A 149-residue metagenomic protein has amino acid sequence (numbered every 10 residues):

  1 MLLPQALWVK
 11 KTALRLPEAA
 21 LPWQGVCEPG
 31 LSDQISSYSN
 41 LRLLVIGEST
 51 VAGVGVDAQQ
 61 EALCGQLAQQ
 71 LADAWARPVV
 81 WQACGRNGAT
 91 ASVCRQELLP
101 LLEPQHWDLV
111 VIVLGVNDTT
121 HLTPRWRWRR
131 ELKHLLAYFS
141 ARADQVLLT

Functional and structural regions predicted by a protein language model:
M1-L44, V56-D57, D73-W75: N-terminal secretory targeting modules
Y38, P104-Q105, S140-R142: Short, conserved loop/helix-junction motifs that constitute active-site signature segments in enzyme catalytic cores
R42-L44, T50-R130: Conserved SGNH/GDSL esterase-like catalytic core that processes O-acyl groups on lipids and polysaccharides
V113-N117, Y138-T149: Active-site segments of SGNH/GDSL-like serine hydrolases that catalyze O-acetyl group transfer/hydrolysis on lipids
L132-L136: Generic structural signal for well-ordered alpha-helices, preferentially at hydrophobic/aromatic core positions
